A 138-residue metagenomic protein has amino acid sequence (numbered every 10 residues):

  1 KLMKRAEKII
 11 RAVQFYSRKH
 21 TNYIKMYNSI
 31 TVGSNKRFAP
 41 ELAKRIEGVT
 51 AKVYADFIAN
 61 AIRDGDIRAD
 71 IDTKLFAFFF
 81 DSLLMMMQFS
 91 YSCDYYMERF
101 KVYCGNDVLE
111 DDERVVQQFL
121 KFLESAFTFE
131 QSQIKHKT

Functional and structural regions predicted by a protein language model:
K1-Y23, T73-F80: Hydrophobic alpha-helical connector segments
A6, N28, A43-A51, A77: Amphipathic, non-transmembrane alpha-helical scaffold segments
F15, A51-D64, S82-T138: C-terminal peripheral helix-coil segments that are non-catalytic and often amphipathic
S17-F38, Y91-F100: Amphipathic alpha-helical segments used for helix-helix packing
K25-Y27, A39-P40, I58, D70 (+2 more regions): Short, hydrophobic secondary-structure boundary micro-motifs
S34-L42, Y103-C104, V108: Short amphipathic alpha-helical segments at helix-loop
R45-I46, R63-D81: All-alpha amphipathic helical-bundle segments outside canonical DNA-binding/catalytic cores that form hydrophobic
